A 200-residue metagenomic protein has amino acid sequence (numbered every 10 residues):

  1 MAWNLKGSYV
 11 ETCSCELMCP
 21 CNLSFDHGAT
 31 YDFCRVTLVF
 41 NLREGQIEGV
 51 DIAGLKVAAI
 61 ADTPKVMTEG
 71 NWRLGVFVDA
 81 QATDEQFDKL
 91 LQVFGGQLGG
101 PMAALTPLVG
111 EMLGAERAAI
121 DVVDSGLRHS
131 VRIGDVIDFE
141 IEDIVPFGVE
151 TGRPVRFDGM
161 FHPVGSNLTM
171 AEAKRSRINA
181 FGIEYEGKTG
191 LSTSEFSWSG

Functional and structural regions predicted by a protein language model:
A2-G45: N-terminal ordered "arm"
C13, M18-L23, A29, E48-V50 (+5 more regions): Residues in flexible loops and secondary-structure boundaries
N22, D51-A59, A82, E116-V122 (+1 more regions): Noncatalytic linker/hinge segments flanking ATPase motor cores
D32-M102: Aromatic- and glycine-enriched beta-alpha-beta binding-site module
I47-G54, V76, G110-E116, D158-G159 (+1 more regions): Low-complexity, flexible helical/coil segments
W72-R153, M160: Charged linear interaction tracts used for macromolecular binding and regulation
I144-G200: Extended, charged low-complexity segments that frequently continue into or abut oligomerization scaffolds
